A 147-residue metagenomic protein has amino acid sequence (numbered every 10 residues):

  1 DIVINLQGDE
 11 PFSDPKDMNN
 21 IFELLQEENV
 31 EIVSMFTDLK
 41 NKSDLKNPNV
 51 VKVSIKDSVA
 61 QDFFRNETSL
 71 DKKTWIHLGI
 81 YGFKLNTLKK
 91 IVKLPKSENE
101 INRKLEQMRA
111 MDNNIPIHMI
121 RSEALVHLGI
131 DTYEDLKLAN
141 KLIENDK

Functional and structural regions predicted by a protein language model:
D1-I4, D44-K46, I101: Solvent-exposed, charged interface segments at domain starts and junctions
D1-S13: Short beta-strand-to-loop acidic/aromatic patch adjacent to the donor-nucleotide binding site
V3, M18-F22, V30-M35, N113-N114 (+3 more regions): Structured catalytic cores of enzymes that bind and process phosphorylated ligands/cofactors
L6-G8, F36, K84, T132: A secondary-structure boundary/capping signal
Q7, K40, E123-L125: Residue-level signal for pocket-adjacent positions within structured domains
E10, S43, Q61, R103 (+1 more regions): Flexible, active-site-adjacent loop/turn segments at secondary-structure boundaries
S13-S97: Conserved core of the sugar-phosphate nucleotidyltransferase
T74-K147: Conserved alpha/beta core of the MobA/IspD/sugar-nucleotide pyrophosphorylase nucleotidyltransferase superfamily
